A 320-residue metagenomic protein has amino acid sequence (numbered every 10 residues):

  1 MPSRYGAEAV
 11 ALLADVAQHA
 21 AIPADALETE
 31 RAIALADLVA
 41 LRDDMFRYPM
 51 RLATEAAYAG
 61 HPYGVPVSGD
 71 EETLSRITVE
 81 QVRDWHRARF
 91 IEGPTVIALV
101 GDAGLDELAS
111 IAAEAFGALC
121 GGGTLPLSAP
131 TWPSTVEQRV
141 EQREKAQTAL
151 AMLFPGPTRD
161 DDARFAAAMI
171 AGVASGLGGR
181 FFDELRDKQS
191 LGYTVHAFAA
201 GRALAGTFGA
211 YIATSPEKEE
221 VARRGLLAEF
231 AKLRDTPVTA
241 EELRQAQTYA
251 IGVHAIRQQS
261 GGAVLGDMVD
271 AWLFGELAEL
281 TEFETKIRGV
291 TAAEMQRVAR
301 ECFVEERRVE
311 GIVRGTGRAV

Functional and structural regions predicted by a protein language model:
M1-T124, T158, K188-S190, T194-V320: Charge-rich, well-structured scaffold segments of protease-associated domains
T124-R180, E184: His/Glu-based metal-binding/catalytic segments typifying zinc-dependent metallopeptidases
